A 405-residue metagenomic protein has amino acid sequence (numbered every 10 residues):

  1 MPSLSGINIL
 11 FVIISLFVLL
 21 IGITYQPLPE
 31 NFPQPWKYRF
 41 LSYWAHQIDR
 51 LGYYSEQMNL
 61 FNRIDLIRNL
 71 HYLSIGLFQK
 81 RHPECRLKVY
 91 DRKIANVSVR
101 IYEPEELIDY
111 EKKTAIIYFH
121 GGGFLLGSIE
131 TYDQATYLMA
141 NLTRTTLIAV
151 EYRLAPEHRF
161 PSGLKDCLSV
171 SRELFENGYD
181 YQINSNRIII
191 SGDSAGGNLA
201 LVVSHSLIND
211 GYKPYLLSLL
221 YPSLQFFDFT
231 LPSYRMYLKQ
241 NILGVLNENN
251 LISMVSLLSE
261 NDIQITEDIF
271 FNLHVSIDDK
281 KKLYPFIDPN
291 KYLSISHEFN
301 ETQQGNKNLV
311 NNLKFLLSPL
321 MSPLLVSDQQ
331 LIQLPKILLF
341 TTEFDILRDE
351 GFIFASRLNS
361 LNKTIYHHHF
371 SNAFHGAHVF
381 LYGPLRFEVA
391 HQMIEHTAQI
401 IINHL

Functional and structural regions predicted by a protein language model:
M1-I14: N-terminal Sec-pathway targeting helices
G6, F17-R39, G52-M58, L77 (+2 more regions): Alpha/beta-hydrolase superfamily serine-hydrolase fold, recognizing
W44-I94: Non-catalytic accessory segments flanking enzyme active sites
